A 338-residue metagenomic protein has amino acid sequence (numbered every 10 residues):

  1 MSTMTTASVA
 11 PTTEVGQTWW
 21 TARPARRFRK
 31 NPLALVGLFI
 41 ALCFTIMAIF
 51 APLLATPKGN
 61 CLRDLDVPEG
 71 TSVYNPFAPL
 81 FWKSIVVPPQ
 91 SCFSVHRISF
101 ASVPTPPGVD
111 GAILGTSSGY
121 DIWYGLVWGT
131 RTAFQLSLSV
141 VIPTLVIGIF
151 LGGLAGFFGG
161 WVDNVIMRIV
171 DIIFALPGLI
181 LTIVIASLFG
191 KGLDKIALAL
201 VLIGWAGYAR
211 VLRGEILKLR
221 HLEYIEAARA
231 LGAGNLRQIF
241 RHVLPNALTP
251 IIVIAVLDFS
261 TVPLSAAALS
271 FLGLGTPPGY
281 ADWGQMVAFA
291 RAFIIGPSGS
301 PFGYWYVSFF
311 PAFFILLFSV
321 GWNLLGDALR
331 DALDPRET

Functional and structural regions predicted by a protein language model:
M1-I149, G153-L154, W161, G275 (+4 more regions): Gly/Trp-centered helix-boundary motif
S118-T338: Alpha-helical transmembrane segments of integral membrane proteins, especially multi-pass inner/plasma-membrane
